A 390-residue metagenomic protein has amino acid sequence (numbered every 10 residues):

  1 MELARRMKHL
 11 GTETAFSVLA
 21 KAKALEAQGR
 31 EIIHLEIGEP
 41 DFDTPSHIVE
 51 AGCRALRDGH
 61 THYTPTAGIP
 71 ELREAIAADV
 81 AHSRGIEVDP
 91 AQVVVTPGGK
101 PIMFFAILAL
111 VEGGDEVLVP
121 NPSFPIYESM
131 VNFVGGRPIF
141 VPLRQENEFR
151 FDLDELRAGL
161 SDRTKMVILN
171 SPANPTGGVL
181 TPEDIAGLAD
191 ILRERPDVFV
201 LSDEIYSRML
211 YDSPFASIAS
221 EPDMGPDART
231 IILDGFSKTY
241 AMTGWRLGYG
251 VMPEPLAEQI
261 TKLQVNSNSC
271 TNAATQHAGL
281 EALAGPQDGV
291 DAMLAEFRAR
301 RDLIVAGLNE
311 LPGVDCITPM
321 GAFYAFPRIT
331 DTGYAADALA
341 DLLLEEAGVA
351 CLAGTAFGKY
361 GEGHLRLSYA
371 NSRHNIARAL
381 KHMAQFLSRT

Functional and structural regions predicted by a protein language model:
L3, G11-E13, V18, L25-I32 (+2 more regions): PLP-dependent class I/II
M7: Substrate/cofactor-recognition hotspot
E31-G38, A55-G59: Glycine-/proline-rich flexible loop or hinge segments
T44-Y63, A77, H82: Glycine-rich phosphate-binding segment of PLP-dependent enzymes
A51, A55, E71, A75-D79 (+2 more regions): Generic beta-strand or strand-like secondary-structure segments
Y63-T96: Conserved N-terminal alpha-helix of the aminotransferase class I/II PLP-enzyme fold
